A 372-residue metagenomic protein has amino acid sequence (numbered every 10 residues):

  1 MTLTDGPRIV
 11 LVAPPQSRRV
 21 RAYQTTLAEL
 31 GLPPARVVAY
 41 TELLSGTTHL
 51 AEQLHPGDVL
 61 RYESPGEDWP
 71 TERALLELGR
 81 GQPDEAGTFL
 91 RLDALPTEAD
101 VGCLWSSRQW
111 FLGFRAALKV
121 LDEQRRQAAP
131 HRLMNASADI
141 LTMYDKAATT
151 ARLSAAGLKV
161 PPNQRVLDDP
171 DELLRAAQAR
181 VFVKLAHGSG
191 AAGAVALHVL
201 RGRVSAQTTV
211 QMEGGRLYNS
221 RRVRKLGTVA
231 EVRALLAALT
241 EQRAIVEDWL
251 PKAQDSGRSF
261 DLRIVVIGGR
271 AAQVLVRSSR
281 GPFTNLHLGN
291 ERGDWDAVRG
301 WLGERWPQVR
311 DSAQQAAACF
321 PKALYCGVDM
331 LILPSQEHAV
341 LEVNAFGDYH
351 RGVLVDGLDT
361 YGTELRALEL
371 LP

Functional and structural regions predicted by a protein language model:
T4-V10: Extreme N-terminal starter segment of soluble prokaryotic enzymes
I9, K184, A196, R263-V266 (+1 more regions): A short beta-strand motif that forms the metal-chelation/ATP-contact edge of phosphoryl-transfer active sites
P15-T26, V37-L167: Conserved N-proximal alpha/beta basic substrate-recognition cap immediately N-terminal to, or forming the N-lobe
L27, A177-N285: Phosphate-binding site of ATP-dependent enzymes
P33-G46, T208-R216: A generic structural motif
R132, V181, A272-Q273, A339-E342: Protein kinase-like catalytic core scaffold
S137-T142, K146, S154, L158 (+1 more regions): Glycine- and small hydrophobic-enriched segments that form the cores of compact globular domains
L286-Y325, I332-P372: C-terminal active-site "lid" helix and adjoining low-complexity regulatory extension at the edge of ATP-using catalytic
